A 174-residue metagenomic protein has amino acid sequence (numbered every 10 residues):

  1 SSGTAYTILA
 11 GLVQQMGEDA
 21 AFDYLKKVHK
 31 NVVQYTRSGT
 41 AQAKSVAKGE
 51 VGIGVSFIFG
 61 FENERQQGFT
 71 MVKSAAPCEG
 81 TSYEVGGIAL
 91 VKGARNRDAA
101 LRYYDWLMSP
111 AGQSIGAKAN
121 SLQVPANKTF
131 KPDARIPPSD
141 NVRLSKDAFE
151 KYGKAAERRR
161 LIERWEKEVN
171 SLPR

Functional and structural regions predicted by a protein language model:
S1-E50: Extracytoplasmic ligand-binding site segments that recognize negatively charged/polar headgroups
S1-T4, F59-E62, E79-S82, R95 (+2 more regions): Solvent-exposed loop/turn segments at secondary-structure junctions within structured extracellular/periplasmic domains
T7, Y24-H29, Y35, G68-A94 (+1 more regions): Periplasmic-binding protein-like
V13-G17, K30-V33, A47, V51 (+5 more regions): Sec-exported extracytoplasmic/periplasmic mature domains
E18-D19, P125-R174: An extracytoplasmic/periplasmic, membrane-proximal ligand-sensing/linker region
Q42-A43, F61, A100: Short, hydrophobic alpha-helical packing/hinge segments within bilobed ligand-binding/sensory domains
G52-T70: A ligand-binding cleft/hinge motif common to bilobed small-molecule-binding domains
G86, V91-D147: Mature extracytoplasmic/periplasmic domains
